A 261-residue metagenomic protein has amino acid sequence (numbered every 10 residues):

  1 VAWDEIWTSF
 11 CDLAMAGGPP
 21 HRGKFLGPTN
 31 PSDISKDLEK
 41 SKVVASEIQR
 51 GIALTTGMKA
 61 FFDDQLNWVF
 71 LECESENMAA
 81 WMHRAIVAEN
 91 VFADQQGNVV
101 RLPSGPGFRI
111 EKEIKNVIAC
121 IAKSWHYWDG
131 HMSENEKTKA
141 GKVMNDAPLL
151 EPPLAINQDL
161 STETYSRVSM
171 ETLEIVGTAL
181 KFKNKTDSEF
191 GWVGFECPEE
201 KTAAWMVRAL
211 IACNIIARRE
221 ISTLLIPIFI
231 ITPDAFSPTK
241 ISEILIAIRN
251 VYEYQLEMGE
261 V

Functional and structural regions predicted by a protein language model:
V1-G17, V99-E151, L224-V261: PLP-dependent enzyme catalytic core of the Aspartate aminotransferase-like
E5, K36-V43, N77, R109-K112 (+4 more regions): Alpha-helix boundary/N-cap detector
F10-A60, D146-N184: Conserved PLP-dependent catalytic core of the aminotransferase class-I/II
K42-R50, M58-A85, S169-E174, F182-A209: Conserved PLP-binding catalytic core of the aspartate aminotransferase-like
G51-T55, W81-V91, C120-H131, E171 (+3 more regions): Generic non-transmembrane alpha-helical segments
I52, L71, V100-L102, V176 (+3 more regions): Hydrophobic beta-strand residues in large extracellular and virion-surface proteins
L54-D63, N90-D94, A179-D187, N214-E220: Short, flexible, solvent-exposed loop/turn segments with mixed acidic/basic and small polar residues
A80-G107, K112, A204-A235, T239: Intrinsically disordered, low-complexity regulatory segments enriched in Ser/Thr/Pro and charged residues
